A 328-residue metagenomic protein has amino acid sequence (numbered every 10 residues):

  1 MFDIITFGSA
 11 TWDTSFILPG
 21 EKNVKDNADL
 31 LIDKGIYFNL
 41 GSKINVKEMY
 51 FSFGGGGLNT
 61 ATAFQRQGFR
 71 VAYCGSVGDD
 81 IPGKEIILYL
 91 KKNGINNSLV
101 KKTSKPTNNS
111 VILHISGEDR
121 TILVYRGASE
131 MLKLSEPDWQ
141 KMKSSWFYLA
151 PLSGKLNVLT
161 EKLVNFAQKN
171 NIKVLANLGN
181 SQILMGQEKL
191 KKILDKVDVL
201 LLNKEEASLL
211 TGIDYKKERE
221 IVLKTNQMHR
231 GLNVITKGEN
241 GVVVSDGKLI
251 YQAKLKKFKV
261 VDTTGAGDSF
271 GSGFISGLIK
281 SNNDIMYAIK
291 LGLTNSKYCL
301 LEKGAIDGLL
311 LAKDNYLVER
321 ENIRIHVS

Functional and structural regions predicted by a protein language model:
M1-A72: Glycine-rich phosphate/adenosyl-contacting loop at the front of the ribokinase-like
M1-K25, I87-K102, H114-V199, K204-Q252 (+4 more regions): Ribokinase/PfkB-type carbohydrate-kinase core domain
Y37-E48, L88, N93-G94, L249-F258: Glycine/charged-rich beta-loop-alpha catalytic/anionic-binding loops adjacent to active sites
A61-R70, H114-I115, G277-S281: Alpha-helix C-terminal capping segments
R66, M228-L232, K254-H326: Conserved post-catalytic alpha-helical subdomain immediately downstream of the catalytic base and nucleotide-binding
S76-G78: Alpha-helical transmembrane segments within multi-pass membrane transporters and channels
K105-N108: Short acidic/glycine-enriched loop/turn segments that link adjacent beta-strands
